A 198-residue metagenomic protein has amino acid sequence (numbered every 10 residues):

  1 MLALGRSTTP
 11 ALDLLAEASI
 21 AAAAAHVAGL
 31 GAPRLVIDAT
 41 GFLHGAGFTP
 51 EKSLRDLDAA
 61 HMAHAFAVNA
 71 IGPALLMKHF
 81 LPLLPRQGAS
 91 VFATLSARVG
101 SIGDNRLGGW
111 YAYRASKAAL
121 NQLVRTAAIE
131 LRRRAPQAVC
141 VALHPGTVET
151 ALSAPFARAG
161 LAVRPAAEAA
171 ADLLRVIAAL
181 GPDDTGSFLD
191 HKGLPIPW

Functional and structural regions predicted by a protein language model:
G5-A22, H26-V27: Rossmann-fold cofactor-recognition segment
R6, T40-G41, A97, P145 (+1 more regions): Active-site loop/turn elements of alpha/beta-hydrolase fold enzymes, especially the short glycine-/histidine-rich
S19, H64, G72-H79: Conserved mid-core alpha-helix of short-chain dehydrogenase/reductase
H26-T40, G45: A glycine-rich helix->loop->beta "capping" turn within Rossmann-like NAD(P)(H)-dependent oxidoreductase domains
F42-A46, P50-F66, I71, R86-R134: Catalytic loop of short-chain dehydrogenase/reductase
L76-F80, L84, L123-V124: Hydrophobic positions on the long internal alpha-helix of Rossmann-like NAD(P)-dependent oxidoreductase domains
G100-I102, L123-A159: Flexible, glycine-rich beta-alpha linker
A138, A142, T150, P155-W198: C-terminal helical subdomain
